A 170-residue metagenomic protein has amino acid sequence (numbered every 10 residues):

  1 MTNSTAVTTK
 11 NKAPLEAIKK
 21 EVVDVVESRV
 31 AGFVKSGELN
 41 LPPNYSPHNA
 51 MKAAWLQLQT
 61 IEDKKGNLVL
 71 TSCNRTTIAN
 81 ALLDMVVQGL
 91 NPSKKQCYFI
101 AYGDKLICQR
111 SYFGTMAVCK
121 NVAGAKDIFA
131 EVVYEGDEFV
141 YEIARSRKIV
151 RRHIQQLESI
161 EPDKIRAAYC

Functional and structural regions predicted by a protein language model:
M1-T9: N-terminal acidic, proline/glycine-rich, low-complexity intrinsically disordered segments
P14-A17, V23-C170: Binding-interface segments
